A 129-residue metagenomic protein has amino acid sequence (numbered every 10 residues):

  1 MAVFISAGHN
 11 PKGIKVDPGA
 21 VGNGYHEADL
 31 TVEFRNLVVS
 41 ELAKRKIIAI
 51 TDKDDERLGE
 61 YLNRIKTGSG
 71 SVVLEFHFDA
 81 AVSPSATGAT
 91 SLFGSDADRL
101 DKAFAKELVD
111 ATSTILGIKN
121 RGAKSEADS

Functional and structural regions predicted by a protein language model:
M1-L62: Active-site histidine-acidic residue metal-binding/catalytic motifs, centered on HxH/HExxH-like signatures
F4-N10, K15-D17, G68, V73-V82 (+1 more regions): Active-site-adjacent mobile loop/cap segments within catalytic or ligand-binding domains
N10-H26, A80-D110: A short, glycine/acidic-enriched catalytic loop
V38, L42, K46, S69 (+3 more regions): Sec/Tat-exported extracytoplasmic proteins
A43, I65-G68, S83-S85: Extracellular/periplasmic catalytic domains that process cell-envelope and extracellular macromolecules
K53-G59, L116-S129: Short catalytic/ligand-gating loop segments at beta-alpha or beta-beta junctions within enzyme catalytic domains
L58-G70, D101, S129: Mature extracellular/periplasmic domains of secretome proteins
